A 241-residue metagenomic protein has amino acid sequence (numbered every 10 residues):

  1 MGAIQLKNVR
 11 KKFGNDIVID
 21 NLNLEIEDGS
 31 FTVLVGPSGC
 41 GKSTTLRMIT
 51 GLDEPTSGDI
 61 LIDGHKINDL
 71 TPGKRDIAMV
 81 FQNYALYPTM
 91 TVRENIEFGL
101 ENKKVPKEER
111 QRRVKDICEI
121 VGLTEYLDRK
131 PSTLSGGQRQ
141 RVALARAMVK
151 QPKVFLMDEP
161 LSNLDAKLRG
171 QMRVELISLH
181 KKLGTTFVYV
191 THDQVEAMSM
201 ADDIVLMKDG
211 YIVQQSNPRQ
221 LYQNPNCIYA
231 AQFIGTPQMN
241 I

Functional and structural regions predicted by a protein language model:
N8-R10, N21-N23, K66: Conserved N-terminal beta-strand of ABC nucleotide-binding domains
V35-P37: The feature captures the beta-strand-to-loop junction immediately N-terminal to the Walker
S43-L46, V142: ABC ATPase nucleotide-binding domain helices that frame the ATP-binding cleft
T50: Helix-to-loop junction immediately C-terminal to a conserved catalytic motif
G58-K66: Conserved ABC transporter NBD signature motif
P72-Y229, F233: ABC ATPase nucleotide-binding domains
